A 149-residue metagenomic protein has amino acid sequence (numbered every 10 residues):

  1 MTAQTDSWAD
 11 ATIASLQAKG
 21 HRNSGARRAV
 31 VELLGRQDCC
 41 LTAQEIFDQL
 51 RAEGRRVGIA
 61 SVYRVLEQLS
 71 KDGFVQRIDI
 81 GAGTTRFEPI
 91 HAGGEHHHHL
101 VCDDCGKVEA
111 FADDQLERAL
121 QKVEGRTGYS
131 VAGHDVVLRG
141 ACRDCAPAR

Functional and structural regions predicted by a protein language model:
W8-G20: Short, Lys/Arg-enriched N-terminal segment that forms or immediately precedes the first helix of a structured domain
A9, A26-R27: Short, leucine-enriched amphipathic alpha-helices that occur as contiguous helical runs
G25, R36-T42: Short capping segments at the starts of secondary-structure elements
R28-L33: Pre-recognition alpha-helix immediately N-terminal to the DNA-recognition helix within helix-turn-helix or winged-helix
E45-R51, V62: A short acidic, leucine-rich amphipathic alpha-helix
V62-D72: Basic amphipathic alpha-helical segments that dock to polyanions
K71-R149: Non-DNA-binding regulatory cores of transcription-related proteins, predominantly C-terminal effector-binding
